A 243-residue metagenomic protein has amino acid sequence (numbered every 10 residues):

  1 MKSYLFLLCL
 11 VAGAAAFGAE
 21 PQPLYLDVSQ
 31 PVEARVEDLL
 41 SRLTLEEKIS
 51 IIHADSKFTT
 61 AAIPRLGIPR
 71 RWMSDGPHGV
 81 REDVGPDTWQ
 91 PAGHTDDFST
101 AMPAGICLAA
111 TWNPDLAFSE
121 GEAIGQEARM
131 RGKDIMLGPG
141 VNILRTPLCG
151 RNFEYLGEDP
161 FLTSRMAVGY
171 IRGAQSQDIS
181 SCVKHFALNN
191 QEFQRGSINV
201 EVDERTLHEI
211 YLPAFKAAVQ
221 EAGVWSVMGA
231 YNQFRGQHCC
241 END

Functional and structural regions predicted by a protein language model:
Y4-A12: Sec-dependent N-terminal signal peptides
F17-D243: Glycoside hydrolase catalytic-domain context in secreted enzymes
